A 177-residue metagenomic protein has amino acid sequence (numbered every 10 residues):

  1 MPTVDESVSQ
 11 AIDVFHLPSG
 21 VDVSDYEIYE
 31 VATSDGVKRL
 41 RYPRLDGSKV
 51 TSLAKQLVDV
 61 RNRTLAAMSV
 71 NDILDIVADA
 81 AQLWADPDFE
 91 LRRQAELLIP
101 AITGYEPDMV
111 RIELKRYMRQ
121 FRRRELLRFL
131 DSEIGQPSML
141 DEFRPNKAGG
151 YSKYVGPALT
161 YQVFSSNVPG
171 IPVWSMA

Functional and structural regions predicted by a protein language model:
M1-P157: N-terminal Rossmann-like NAD(P)+-binding subdomain of aldehyde/semialdehyde dehydrogenases
A148-A177: Substrate-binding/gating loop at the entrance of the active-site cleft, primarily in PLP-dependent aminotransferase-like
